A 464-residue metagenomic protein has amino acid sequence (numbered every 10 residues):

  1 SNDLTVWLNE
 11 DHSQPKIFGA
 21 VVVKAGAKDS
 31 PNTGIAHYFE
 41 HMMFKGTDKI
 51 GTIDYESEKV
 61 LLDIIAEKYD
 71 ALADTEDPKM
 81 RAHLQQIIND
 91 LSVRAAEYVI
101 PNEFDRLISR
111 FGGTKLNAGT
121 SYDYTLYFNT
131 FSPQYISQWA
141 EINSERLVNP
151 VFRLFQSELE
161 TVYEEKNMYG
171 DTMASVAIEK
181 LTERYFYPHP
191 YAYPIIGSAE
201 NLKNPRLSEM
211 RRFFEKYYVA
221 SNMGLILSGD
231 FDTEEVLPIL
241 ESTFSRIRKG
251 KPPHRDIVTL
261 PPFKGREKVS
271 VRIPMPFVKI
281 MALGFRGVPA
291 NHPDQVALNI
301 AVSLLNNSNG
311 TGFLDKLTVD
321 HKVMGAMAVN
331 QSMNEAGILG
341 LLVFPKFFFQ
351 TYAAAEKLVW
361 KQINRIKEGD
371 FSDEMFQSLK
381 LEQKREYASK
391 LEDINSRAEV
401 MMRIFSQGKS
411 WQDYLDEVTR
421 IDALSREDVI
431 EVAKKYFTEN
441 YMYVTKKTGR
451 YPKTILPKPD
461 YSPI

Functional and structural regions predicted by a protein language model:
W7-N9, Q14-D29, G34-Y38, T52-E145 (+6 more regions): M16 family metallopeptidases and their MPP-like homologs
I35-M43, A301: Active-site His/Glu-centered metal-binding helix of metallohydrolases
H41-G51: Catalytic Zn2+-binding segment of zinc metalloproteases
N117-G119, E215-Y217, L260-P261, R272-I273 (+1 more regions): Replace "in large, NTP-powered and nucleic-acid-processing enzymes" with "in large, NTP-powered factors and other
R146, P150-L154, N167-D171, Y187-I195 (+3 more regions): An aromatic/glycine/proline-enriched structural segment found at the starts of mature extracellular/organellar domains
F152, L159-E160, K166, A174 (+3 more regions): Non-catalytic, conformational "gating/processing" segments within enzyme and secreted inhibitor domains
D428-K447: Bilobed periplasmic-binding protein-like "clamshell/Venus-flytrap" ligand-binding domains
